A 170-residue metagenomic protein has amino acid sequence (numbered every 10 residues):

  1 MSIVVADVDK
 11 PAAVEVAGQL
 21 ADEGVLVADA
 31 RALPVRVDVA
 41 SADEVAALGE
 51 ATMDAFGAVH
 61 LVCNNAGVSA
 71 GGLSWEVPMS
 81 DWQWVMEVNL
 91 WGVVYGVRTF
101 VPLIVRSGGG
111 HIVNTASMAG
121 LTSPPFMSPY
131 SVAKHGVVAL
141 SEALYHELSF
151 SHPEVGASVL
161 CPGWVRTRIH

Functional and structural regions predicted by a protein language model:
M1-E15: Conserved glycine-rich Rossmann-like NAD(P)H-binding loop of the short-chain dehydrogenase/reductase
K10-V14, R36-A47, M79: The beta1-alpha1 cofactor-binding region of Rossmann-like NAD(H)/NADP(H)-dependent oxidoreductases
L20-D43: Rossmann-fold cofactor-recognition segment
E23, D29-R31, A51-V62, A70: A glycine-rich helix->loop->beta "capping" turn within Rossmann-like NAD(P)(H)-dependent oxidoreductase domains
L73-S74, P78-Q83: Substrate-binding pocket helix/loop in short-chain dehydrogenase/reductase
V97, A133: Active-site helix of classical SDR
S117: Residue(s) in the substrate-gating loop at a strand-loop-helix junction that position the organic substrate next
